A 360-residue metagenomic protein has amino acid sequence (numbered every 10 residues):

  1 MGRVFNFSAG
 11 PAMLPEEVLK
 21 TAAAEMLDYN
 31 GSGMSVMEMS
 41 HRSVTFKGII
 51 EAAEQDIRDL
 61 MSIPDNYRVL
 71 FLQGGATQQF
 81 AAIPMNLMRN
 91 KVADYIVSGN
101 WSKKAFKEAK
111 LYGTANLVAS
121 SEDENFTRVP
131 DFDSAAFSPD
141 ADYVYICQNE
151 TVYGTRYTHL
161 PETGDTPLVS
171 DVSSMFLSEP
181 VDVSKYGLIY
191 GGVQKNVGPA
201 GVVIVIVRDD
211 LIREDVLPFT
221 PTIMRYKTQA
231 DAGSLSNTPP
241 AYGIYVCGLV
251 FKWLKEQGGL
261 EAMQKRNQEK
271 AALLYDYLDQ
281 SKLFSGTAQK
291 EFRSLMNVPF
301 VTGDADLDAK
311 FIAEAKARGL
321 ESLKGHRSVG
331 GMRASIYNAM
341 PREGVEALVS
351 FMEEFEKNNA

Functional and structural regions predicted by a protein language model:
G2-V4, A317, H326, G330-A360: PLP-dependent enzyme catalytic core of the Aspartate aminotransferase-like
R3-E54: A glycine-/small-polar-enriched, mobile loop at the entrance of the PLP active site in fold-type I
G10, A109, S120-F176: Active-site phosphate-binding strand-loop segment of PLP-dependent enzymes
G33-Q79, N86, N100, E108: Conserved N-terminal alpha-helix of the aminotransferase class I/II PLP-enzyme fold
T77-V144: PLP-dependent aminotransferase-like
V169, V183-Q194, V203: Conserved active-site segment immediately N-terminal to the catalytic lysine that forms the internal aldimine
V193-Y275, Q289, N358-A360: Active-site C-terminal subdomain of aminotransferase-like
F284-A315: Conserved PLP-binding catalytic core of the aspartate aminotransferase-like
